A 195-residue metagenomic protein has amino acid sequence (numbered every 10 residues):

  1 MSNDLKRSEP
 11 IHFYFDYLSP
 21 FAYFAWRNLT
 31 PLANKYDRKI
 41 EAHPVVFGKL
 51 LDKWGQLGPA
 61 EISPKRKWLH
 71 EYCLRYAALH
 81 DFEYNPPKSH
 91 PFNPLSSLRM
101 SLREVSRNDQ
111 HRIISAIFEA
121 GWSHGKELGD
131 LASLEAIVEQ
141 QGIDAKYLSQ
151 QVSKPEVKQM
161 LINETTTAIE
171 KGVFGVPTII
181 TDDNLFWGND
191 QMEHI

Functional and structural regions predicted by a protein language model:
D4-H12, D16-R38, R112, A116-I195: C-terminal cap of thioredoxin/glutaredoxin-like
Y17, Y23-H124: Structural alpha/beta surface segment adjacent to cysteine/selenocysteine redox centers across thiol/disulfide enzymes
